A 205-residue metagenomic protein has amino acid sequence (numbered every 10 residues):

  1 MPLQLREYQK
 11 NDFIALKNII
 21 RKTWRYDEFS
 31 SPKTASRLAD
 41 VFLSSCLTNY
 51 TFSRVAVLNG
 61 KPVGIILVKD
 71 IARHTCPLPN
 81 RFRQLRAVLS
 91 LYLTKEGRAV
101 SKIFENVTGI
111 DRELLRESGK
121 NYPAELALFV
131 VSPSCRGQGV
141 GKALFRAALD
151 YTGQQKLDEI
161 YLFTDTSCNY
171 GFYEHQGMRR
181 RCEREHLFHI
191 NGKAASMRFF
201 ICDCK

Functional and structural regions predicted by a protein language model:
P2-N18, D70: A short beta-loop-alpha structural element at the N-terminal edge of CoA-dependent acyl/N-acetyltransferase catalytic
L43-V55, I71-C76, E125: A short helix-loop-beta-strand connector motif used in the catalytic cores of GNAT acetyltransferases and, in some
V55, K61-D70, R112, E125-V130: Conserved beta-strand in the GNAT
A72-A124, H189-G192: Conserved acyl-donor/pantetheine-binding loop and adjacent beta-alpha core of acyl/acetyltransferases and related
P123-A124, T152-D165: Conserved GNAT acetyl-CoA-binding A-motif
V131, G137-D150, H175: Conserved acetyl-CoA-binding loop-helix of GNAT-fold acetyltransferases
K142, Q154, T166-E183: Conserved active-site alpha-helix within GNAT-family acetyltransferase domains
Y161, R179-S196: Conserved catalytic-core motifs of GNAT/GCN5-like acyltransferases
